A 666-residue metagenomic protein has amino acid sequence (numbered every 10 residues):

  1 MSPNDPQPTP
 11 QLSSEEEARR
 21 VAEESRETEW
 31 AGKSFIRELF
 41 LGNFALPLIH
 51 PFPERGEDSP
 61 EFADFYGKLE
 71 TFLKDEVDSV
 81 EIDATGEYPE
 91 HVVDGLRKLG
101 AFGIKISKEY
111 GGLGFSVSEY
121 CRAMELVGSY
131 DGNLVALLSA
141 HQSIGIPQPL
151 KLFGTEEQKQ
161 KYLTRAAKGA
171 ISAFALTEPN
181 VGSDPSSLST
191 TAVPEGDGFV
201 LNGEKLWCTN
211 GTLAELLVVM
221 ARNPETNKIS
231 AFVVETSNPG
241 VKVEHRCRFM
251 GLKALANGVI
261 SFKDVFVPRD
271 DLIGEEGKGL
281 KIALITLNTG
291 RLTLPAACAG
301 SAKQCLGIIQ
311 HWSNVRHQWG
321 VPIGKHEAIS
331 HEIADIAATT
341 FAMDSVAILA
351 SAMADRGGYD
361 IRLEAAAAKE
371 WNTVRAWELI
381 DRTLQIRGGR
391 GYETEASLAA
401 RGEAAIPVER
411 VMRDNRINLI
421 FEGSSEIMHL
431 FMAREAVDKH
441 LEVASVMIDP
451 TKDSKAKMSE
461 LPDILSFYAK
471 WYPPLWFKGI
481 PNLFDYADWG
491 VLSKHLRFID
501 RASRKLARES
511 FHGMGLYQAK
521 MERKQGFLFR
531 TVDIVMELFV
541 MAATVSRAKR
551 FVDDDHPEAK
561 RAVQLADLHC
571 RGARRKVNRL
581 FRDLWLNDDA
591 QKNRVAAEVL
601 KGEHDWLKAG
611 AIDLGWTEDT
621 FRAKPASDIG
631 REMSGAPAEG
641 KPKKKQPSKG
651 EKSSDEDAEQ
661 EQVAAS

Functional and structural regions predicted by a protein language model:
M1-H141, L150-Q160, T164, K168 (+8 more regions): Flavin-dependent oxidoreductase catalytic core characteristic of acyl-CoA dehydrogenase/oxidase-like enzymes
S139-I146, T177-N180: Short, glycine/charge-rich beta-strand/loop segments that flank catalytic centers and engage negatively charged groups
K168-L176: A short, Trp-centered hydrophobic/proline-enriched beta-strand micro-motif
T177-N180, W207, C247-M250: Short, solvent-exposed loop/turn elements at beta->coil junctions and helix N-caps that rim active or binding pockets
T177-P179, V193, M220-P224: A generic structural motif
N180-L188: Active-site-adjacent elements of ketosynthase-type condensing enzymes
N202-V243: A short core secondary-structure module
